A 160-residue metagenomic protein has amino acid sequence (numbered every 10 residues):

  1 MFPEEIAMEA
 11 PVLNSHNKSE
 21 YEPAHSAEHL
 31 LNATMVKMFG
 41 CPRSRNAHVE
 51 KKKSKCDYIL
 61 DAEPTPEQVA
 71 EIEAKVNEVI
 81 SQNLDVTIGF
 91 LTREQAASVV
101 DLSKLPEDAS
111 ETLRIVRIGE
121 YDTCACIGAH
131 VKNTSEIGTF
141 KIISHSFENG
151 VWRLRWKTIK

Functional and structural regions predicted by a protein language model:
M1-K160: Active-/binding-site microenvironments in catalytic and ligand-binding cores
